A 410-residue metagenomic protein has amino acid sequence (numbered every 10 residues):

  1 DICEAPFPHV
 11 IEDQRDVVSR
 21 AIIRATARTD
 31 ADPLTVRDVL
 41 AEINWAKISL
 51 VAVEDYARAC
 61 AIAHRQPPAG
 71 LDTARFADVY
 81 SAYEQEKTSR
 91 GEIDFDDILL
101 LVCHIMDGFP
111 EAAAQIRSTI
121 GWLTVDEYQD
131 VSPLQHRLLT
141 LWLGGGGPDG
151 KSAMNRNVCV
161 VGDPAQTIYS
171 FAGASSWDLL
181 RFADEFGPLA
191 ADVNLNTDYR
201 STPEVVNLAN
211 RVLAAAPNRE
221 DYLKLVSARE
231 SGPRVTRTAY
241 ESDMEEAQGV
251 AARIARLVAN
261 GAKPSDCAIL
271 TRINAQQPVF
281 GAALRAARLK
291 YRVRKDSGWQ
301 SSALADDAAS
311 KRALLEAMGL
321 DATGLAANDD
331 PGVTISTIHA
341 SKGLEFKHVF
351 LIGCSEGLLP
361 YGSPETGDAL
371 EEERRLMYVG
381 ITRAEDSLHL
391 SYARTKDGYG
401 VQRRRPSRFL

Functional and structural regions predicted by a protein language model:
D1-E4, A114, W122, A153-N155 (+2 more regions): P-loop NTPase Walker
D1-E42, D55, L180: Conserved P-loop NTPase-based nucleic-acid remodeling module centered on helicase motor cores
V10-D13, I43, R65-R181, L195-S201 (+1 more regions): Conserved helicase NTPase motor core
K47-Y56, G147-P148, E204, L213-Y222: Proline-centered turn/helix-capping motifs that create local helix->coil transitions or kinks
A69, Q277-L410: Conserved helicase C-terminal RecA-like lobe
M154-N157, D163-Q166, F186-D192, S231-V235 (+6 more regions): Short glycine-/polar-rich loops that comprise or flank the Walker A/P-loop and associated switch/sensor motifs
V161-A165, F171-S176, T197-D198, A209-N210 (+5 more regions): A short beta-strand-to-loop transition that corresponds to the Sensor-1 phosphate-sensing loop of AAA+ P-loop ATPases
P188-D192, N196-R292, A309, A322-T323: Helicase P-loop NTPase motor core
